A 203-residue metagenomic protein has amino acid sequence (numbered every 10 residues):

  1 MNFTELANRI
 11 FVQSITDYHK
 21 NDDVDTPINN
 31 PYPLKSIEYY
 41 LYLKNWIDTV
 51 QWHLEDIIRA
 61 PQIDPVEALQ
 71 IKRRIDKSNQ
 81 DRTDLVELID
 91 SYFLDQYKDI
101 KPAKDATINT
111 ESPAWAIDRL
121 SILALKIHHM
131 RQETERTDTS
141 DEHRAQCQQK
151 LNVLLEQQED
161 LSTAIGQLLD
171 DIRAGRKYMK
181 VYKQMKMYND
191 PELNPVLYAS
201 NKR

Functional and structural regions predicted by a protein language model:
M1-R203: Anionic, Ser/Thr-rich low-complexity intrinsically disordered regions
